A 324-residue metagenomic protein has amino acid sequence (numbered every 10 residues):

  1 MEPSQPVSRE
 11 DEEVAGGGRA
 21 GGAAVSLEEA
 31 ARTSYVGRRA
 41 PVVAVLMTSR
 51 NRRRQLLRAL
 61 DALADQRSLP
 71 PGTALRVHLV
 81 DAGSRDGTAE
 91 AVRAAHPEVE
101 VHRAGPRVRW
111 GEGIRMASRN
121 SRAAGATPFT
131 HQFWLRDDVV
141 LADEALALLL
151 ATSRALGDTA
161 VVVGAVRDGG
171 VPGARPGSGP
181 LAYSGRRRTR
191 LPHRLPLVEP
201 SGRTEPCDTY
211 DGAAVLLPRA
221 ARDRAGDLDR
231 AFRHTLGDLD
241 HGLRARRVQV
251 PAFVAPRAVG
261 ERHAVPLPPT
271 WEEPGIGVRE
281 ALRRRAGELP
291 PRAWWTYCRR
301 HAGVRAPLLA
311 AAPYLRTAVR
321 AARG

Functional and structural regions predicted by a protein language model:
R52-Q66: Short, well-formed alpha-helical segments that are part of the catalytic scaffolds of diverse glycosyltransferases
D81-E90: A conserved acidic beta->alpha catalytic loop
A104-A124: Glycine-rich, basic loop-to-helix element that forms the pyrophosphate-binding segment of sugar-nucleotide handling
P128-V140: Short beta-strand-to-loop acidic/aromatic patch adjacent to the donor-nucleotide binding site
V140-P180: Conserved donor NDP-sugar-binding/catalytic core segment of glycosyltransferases
P196-L217: A recurrent flexible, glycine/aromatic-enriched loop bordering the glycosyltransferase active site that acts as
T209-A214, D223-G260: Donor nucleotide-sugar recognition loop
L267-G324: Non-catalytic, C-terminal membrane-associated alpha-helical segments of glycosyltransferases
